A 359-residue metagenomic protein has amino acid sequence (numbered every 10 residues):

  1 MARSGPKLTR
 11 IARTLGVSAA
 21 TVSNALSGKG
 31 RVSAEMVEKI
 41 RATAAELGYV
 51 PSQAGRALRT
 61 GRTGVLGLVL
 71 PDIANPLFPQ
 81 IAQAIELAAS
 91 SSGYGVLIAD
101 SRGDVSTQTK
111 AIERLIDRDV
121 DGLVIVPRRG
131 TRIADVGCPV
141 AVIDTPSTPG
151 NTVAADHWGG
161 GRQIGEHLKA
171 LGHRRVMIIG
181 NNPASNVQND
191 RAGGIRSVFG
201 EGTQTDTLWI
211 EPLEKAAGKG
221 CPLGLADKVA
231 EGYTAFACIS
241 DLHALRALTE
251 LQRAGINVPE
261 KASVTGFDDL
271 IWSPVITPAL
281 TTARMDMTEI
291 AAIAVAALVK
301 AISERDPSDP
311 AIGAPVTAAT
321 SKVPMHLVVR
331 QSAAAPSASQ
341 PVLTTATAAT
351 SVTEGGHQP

Functional and structural regions predicted by a protein language model:
M1-R62, S337, A346-P359: N-terminal helix-turn-helix DNA-binding module of bacterial transcription factors
A2-R3, V65-E166, A170, E231: Alpha-helical recognition/docking segments in bacterial nutrient-uptake and carbohydrate-utilization systems
L77-S91, G160-Q163, N186-T205, R246-E250 (+1 more regions): Short, solvent-exposed amphipathic alpha-helices that sit in or adjacent to ligand/effector-binding or catalytic
L87-D100, M177-I178, I195-K219: Short beta-strand elements in bilobed, periplasmic/extracellular small-molecule ligand-binding domains
I112, D119-P127, R175-G180, V229-H243 (+1 more regions): Periplasmic-binding protein-like
T152-I178, A216-A226, A244, M285-P307: Hydrophobic alpha-helical segments within soluble ligand-binding/sensing domains
I164-G202, D206, P310-A333: An alpha-beta-alpha
A226-P359: Flexible loop/turn connectors
